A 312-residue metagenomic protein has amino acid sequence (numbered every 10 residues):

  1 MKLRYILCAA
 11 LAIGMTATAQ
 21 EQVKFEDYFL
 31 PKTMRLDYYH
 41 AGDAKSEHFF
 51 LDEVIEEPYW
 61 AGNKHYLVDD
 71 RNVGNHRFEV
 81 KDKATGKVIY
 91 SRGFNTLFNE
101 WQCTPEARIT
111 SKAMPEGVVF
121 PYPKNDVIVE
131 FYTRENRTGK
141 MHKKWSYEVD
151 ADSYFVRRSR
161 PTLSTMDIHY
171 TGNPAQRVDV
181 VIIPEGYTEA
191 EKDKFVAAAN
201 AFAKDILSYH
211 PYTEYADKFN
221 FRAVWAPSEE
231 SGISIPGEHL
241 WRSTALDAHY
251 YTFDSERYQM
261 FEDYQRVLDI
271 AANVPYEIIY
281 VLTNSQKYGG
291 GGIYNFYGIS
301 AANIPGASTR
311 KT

Functional and structural regions predicted by a protein language model:
M1-K2: N-terminal secretory signal peptides that target proteins for export/translocation
Y5-G14: Sec-dependent N-terminal signal peptides
M15-E21: Sec/Tat signal peptide C-region and signal peptidase I cleavage site
Y28-Y154: Beta-strand-enriched, solvent-exposed domains that form extended recognition/catalytic surfaces
H76, V127, V178, F219 (+1 more regions): Residue-level detector of short, conserved catalytic/binding motifs and their immediate flanks
M141-K144, E191-K194, I233-P236, G291-N295: Short, solvent-exposed loop/turn and secondary-structure capping segments
D152-T213, D217, A223-I235, H239-L240 (+4 more regions): Fold-level signature of zinc-dependent metallopeptidase catalytic domains
K192-F195, I293-T312: Short pre-active-site segment immediately N-terminal to the catalytic Zn-binding motif
